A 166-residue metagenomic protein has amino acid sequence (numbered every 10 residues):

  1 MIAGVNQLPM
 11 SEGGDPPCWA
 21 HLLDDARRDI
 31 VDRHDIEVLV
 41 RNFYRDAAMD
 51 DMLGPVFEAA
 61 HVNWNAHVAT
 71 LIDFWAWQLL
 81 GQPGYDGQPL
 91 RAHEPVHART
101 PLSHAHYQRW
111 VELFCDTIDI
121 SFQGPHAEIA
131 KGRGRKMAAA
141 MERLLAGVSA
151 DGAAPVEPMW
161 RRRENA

Functional and structural regions predicted by a protein language model:
M1-A166: Core of compact, soluble alpha-helical bundle domains
